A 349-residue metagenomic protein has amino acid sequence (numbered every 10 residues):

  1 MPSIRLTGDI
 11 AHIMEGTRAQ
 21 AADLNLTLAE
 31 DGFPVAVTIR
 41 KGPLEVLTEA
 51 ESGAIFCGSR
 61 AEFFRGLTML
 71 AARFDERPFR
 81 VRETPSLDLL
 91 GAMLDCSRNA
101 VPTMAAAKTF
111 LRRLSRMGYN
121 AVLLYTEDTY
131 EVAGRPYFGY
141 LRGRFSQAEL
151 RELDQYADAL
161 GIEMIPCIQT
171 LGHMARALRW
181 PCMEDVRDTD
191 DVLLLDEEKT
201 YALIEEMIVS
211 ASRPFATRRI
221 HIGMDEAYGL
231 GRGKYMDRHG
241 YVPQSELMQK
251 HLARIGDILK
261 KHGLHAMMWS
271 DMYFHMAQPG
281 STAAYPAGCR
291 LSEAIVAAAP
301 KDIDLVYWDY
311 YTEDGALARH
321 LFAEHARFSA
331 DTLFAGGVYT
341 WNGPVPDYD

Functional and structural regions predicted by a protein language model:
M1-L87, V186: Contiguous, structured surface segment used for ligand recognition
M1-P2, M164, P300-D304: Short, surface-exposed connector motifs at secondary-structure boundaries
A11, S97, E198, Y310-T312 (+1 more regions): Short, surface-exposed acidic/glycine-rich loop or hinge patches that mediate macromolecular interfaces
T17-A21, L114, L259, H325: Hydrophobic alpha-helical packing residues
N25-G32, Y156, I162, D302-I303: Extended, compositionally biased low-complexity polar/Lys-Gly-rich tracts and adjacent boundary/linker regions are
F33, E49-E51, D88, A216 (+2 more regions): Residue-level preference for short coil/turn positions at secondary-structure junctions
S52-M267, F334-G336: Feature activates predominantly on carbohydrate-active enzymes
P214, R232-D349: Catalytic-core regions of glycoside hydrolase
